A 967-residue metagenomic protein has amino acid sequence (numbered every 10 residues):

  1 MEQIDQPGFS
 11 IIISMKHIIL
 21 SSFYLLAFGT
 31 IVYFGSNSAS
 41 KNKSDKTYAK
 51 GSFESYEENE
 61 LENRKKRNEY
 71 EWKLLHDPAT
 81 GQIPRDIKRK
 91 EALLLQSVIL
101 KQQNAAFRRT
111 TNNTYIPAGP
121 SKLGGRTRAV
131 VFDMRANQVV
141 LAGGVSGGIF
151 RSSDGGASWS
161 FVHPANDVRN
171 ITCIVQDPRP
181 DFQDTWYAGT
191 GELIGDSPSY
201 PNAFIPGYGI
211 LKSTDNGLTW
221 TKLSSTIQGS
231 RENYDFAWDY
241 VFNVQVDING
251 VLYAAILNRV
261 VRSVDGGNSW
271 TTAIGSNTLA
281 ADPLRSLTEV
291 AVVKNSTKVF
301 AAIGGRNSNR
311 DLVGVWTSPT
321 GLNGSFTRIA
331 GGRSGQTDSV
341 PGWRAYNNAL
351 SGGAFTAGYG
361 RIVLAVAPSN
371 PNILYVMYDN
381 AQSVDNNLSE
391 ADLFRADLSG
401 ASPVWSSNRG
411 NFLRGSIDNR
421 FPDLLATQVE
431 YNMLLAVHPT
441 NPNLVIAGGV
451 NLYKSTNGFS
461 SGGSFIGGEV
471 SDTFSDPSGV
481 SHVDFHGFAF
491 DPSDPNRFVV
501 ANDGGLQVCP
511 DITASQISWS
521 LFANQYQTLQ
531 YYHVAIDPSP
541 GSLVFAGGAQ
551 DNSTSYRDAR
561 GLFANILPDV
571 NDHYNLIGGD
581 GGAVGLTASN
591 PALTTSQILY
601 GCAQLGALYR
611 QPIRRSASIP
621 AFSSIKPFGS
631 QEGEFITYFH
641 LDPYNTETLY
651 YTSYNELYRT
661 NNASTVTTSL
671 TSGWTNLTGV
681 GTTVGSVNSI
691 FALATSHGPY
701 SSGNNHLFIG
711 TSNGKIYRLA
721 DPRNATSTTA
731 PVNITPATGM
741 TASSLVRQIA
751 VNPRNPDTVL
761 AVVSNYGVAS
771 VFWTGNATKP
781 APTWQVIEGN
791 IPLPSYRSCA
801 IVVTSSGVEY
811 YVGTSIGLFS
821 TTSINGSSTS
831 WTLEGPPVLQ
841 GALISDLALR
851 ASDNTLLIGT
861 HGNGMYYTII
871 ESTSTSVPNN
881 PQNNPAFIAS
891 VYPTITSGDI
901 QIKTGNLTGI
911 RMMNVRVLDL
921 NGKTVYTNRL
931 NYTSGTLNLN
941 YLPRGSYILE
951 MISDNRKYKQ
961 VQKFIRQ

Functional and structural regions predicted by a protein language model:
E2-G8, P881-Q967: C-terminal outer-membrane/trafficking sorting elements
I4, I11-I13, V877: Short hydrophobic transmembrane-like helices used for membrane targeting/insertion
I12-Y24: N-terminal Sec-pathway targeting helices
K16, Y33-A39: Transmembrane helical bundles and short interhelical boundary loops of multi-pass, membrane-embedded
S22-Y33: Hydrophobic membrane-insertion alpha-helices, especially the h-region of bacterial N-terminal signal peptides
S38-S872: Beta-propeller blade termini and top-face loops
I870-P885: Low-complexity, Pro/Thr/Ser/Gly/Ala-rich linker/spacer regions in secreted, extracellular modular proteins
